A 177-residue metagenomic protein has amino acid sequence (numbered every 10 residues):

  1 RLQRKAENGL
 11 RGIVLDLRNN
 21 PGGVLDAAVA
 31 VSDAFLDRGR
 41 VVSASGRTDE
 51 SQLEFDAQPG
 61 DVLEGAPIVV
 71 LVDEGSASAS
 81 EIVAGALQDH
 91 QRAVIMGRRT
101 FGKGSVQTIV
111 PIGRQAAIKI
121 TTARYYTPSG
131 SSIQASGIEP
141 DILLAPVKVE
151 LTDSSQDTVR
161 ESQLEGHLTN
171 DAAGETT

Functional and structural regions predicted by a protein language model:
R1-T177: C-terminal "post-core" interaction segments
